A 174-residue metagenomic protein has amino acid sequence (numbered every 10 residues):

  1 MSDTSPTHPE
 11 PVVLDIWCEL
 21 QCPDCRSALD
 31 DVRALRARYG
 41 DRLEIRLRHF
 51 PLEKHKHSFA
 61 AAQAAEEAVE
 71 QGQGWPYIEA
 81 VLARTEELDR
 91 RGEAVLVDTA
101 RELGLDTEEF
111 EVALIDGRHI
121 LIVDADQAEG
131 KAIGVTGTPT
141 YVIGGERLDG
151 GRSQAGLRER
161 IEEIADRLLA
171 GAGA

Functional and structural regions predicted by a protein language model:
M1-V13: A short beta-strand-turn-helix
S5, K54-K56, P139, R152: Solvent-exposed, flexible loop/coil residues
P11, W17, D24-A37, R101-A174: C-terminal cap of thioredoxin/glutaredoxin-like
V13-R101, G171: Structural alpha/beta surface segment adjacent to cysteine/selenocysteine redox centers across thiol/disulfide enzymes
